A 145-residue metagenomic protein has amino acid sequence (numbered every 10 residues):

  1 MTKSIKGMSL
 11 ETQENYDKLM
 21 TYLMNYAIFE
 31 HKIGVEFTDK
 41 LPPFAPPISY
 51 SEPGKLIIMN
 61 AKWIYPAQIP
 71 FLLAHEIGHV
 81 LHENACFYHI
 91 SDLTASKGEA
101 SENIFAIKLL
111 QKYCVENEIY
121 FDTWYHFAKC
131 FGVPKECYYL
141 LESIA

Functional and structural regions predicted by a protein language model:
M1-A145: Active-site hotspot residues in diverse enzymes, especially metal/ion-binding acidic/histidine motifs
